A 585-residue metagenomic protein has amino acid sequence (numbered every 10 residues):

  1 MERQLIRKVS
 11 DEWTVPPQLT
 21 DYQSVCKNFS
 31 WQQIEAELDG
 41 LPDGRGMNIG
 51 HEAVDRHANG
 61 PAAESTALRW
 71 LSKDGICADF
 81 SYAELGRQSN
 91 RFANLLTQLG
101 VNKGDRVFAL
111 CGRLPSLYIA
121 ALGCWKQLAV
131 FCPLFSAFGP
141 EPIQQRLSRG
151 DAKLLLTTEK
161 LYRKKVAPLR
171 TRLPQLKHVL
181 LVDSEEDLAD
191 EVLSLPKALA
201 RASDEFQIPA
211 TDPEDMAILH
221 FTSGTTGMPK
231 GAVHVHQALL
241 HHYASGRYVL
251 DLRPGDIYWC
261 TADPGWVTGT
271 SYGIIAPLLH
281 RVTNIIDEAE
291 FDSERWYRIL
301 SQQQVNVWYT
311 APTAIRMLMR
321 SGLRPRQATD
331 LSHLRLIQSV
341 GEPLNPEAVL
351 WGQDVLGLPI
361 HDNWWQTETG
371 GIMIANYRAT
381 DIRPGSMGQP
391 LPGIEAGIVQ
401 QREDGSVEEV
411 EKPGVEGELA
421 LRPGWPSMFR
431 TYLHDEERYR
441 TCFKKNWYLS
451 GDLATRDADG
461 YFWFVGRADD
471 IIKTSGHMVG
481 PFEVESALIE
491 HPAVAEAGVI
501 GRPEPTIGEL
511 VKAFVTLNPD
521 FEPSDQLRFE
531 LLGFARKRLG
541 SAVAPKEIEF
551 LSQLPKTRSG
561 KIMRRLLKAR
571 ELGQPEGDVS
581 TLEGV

Functional and structural regions predicted by a protein language model:
E2-D11, Q98, L122-K197, A311: Structural core segment of the AMP-binding/adenylate-forming
E64-T66, L180-L181, E186-D187, L199-F221 (+3 more regions): Conserved pre-ATP/AMP-binding loop-to-beta segment of ANL
E141-S148, K153-E159, S301, W308 (+7 more regions): AMP-binding/adenylate-forming catalytic core of the ANL superfamily
V182, K537-I562, P575-V585: AMP-binding/adenylate-forming catalytic domain of the ANL superfamily
P196, V305-T310, M319-I382, E395: Gly/Ser/Thr-rich phosphate-binding loop
L240-I257, P264-V307, R320-R324: Conserved AMP-binding/adenylation subdomain of ANL enzymes
P390-G393, D404-T441, V479, Q574-E576: Conserved ATP/PPi-binding loop(s) of AMP-dependent carboxylate-activating enzymes
G397-R422, T455-D459, E522-R528, M563: Conserved beta-loop-beta connector loops within the AMP-binding
